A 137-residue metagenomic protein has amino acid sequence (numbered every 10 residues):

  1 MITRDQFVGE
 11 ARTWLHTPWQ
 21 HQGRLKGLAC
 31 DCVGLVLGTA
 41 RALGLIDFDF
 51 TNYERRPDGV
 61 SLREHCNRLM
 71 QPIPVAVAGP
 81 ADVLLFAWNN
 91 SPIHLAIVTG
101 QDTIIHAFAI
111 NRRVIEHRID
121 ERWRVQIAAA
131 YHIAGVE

Functional and structural regions predicted by a protein language model:
M1-T17, R118-E137: Non-catalytic ligand/cofactor/substrate-binding and regulatory segments of enzyme domains
I2-T3, V8, F48-R113, I119 (+1 more regions): ...with weaker cross-activation on analogous glycine-rich loops/strands in unrelated enzymes
W19-G23, D49-T51: Surface-exposed patches in mature extracellular/periplasmic domains of secreted proteins
Q20, I105, Y131: Residues in well-ordered beta-strands of folded domains
R24-L43: Active-site nucleophilic cysteine motif
A29, P92-I93, I127: A structure-centric signal for secondary-structure junctions around beta-strands
